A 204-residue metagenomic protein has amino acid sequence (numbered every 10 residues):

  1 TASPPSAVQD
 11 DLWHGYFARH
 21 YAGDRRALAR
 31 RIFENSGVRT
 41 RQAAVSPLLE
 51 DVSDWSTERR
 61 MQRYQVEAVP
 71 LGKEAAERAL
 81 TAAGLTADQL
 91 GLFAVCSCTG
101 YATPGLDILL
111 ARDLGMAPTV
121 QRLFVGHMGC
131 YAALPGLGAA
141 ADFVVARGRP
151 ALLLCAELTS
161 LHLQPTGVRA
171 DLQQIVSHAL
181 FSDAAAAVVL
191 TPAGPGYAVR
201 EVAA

Functional and structural regions predicted by a protein language model:
T1-V66, P165-A204: Condensing-enzyme catalytic core mediating Claisen C-C bond formation in acyl metabolism
S46, F93, F124: Residue-level "edge-of-site" marker
P47, S97-G100: Short, surface-exposed loop/turn segments at secondary-structure boundaries that line and modulate
V66, G72-E77, T81-D88, T99-A204: Acyl-thioester C-C bond-transforming condensing/cleaving domain
G91-S97: Short glycine-rich or small-residue beta-strand-to-loop segments that form or flank ligand, phosphate, metal/Fe-S
